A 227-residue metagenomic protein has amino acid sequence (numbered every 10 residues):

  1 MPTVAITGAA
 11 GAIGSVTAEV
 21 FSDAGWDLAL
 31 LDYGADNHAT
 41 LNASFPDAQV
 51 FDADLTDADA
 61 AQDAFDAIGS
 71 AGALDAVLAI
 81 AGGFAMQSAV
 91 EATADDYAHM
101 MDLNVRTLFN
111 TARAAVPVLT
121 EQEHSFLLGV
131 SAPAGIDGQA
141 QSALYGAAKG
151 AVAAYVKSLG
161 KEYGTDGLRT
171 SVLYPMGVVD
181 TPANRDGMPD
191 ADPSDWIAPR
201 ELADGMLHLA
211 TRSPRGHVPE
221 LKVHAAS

Functional and structural regions predicted by a protein language model:
P2, A73-D75, L119-A132, T165-R169: Active-site loop of short-chain dehydrogenase/reductase
A10: Conserved glycine-rich cofactor-binding loop
I80-M86: Conserved NAD(P)H cofactor-binding loop of Rossmann-fold oxidoreductase domains
S88-A89, D96-A98: Substrate-binding pocket helix/loop in short-chain dehydrogenase/reductase
A112, A148: Active-site helix of classical SDR
D137, S158-L168: Active-site-adjacent segment of SDR/Rossmann-fold oxidoreductases
V172-Y174, D190-S227: C-terminal helical subdomain
